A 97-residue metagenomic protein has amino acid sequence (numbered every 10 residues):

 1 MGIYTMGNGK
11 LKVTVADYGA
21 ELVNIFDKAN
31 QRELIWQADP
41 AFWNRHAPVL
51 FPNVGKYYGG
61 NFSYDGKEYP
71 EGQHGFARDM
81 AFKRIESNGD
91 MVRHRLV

Functional and structural regions predicted by a protein language model:
M1-V97: Surface-exposed acidic/polar loop and edge beta-strand patches at domain peripheries
